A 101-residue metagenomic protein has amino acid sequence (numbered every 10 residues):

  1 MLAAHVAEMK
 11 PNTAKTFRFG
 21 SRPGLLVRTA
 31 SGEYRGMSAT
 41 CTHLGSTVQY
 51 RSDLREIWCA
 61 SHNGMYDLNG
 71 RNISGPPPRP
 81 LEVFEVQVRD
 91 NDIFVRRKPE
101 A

Functional and structural regions predicted by a protein language model:
M1-L54, R79-A101: N-terminal pre-ligand scaffold of iron-sulfur
R55-H62, I73-E82: Short cysteine/histidine-rich metal-coordination sites, predominantly Zn2+-binding motifs
